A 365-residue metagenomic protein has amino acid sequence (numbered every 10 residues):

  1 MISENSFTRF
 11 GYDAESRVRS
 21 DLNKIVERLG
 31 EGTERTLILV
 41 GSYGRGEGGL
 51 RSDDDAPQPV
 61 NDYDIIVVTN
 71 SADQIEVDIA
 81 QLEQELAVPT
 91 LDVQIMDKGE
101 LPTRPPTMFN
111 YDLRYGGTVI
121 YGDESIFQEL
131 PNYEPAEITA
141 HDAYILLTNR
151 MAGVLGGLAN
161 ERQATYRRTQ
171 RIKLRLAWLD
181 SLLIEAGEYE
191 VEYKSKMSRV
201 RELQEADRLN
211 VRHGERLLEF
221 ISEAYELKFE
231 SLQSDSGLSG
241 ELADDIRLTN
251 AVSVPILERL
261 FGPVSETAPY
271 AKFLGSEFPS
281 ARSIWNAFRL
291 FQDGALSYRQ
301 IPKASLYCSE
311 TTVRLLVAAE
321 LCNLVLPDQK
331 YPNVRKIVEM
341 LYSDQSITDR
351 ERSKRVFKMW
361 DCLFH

Functional and structural regions predicted by a protein language model:
M1-G32: N-terminal regions immediately upstream of nucleotidyltransferase
S6-F10, A14-R17, V77-A186, K194-L209 (+3 more regions): Conserved NTP/Mg2+-binding pocket subregion across the NTase superfamily
N23-Y63, V68-D73: Active-site nucleotide-donor binding segment shared across nucleotidyl transfer reactions
G44-R45, L183, Y189: Short, solvent-exposed loop/turn segments at secondary-structure junctions
D53, E190-V191: Sparse recognition of residues in long alpha-helices and their boundaries
V67, I79-Q84, I337-L341: Structured N-terminal alpha/beta-domain signature that marks small ligand/cofactor-binding or signaling modules
G214-I221: Polybasic, proline/glycine-rich intrinsically disordered low-complexity segments
I221-H365: Terminal (often C-terminal) interaction modules
